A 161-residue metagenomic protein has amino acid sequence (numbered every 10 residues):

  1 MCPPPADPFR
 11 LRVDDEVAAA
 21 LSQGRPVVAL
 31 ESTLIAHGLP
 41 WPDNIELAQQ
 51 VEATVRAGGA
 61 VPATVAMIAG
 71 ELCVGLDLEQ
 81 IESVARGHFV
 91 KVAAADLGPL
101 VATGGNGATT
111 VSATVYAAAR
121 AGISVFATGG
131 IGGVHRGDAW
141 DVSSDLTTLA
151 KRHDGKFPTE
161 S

Functional and structural regions predicted by a protein language model:
M1-A6, T33, A93-G104, H153-E160: Short, basic, glycine/proline-bearing loop/turn elements
M1-G24: N- or domain-start disorder-to-order transition segments that initiate the globular core
R10-D14, P40-A48, G104-V111: Generic structural signal for well-ordered, non-membrane alpha-helical segments in soluble metabolic enzymes
A20, G24, V51-V61, A121 (+1 more regions): Change "in soluble alpha/beta enzymes" to "in soluble alpha/beta proteins
V28-L30, P62-M67, G107-T110, V125-G130 (+2 more regions): General beta-strand structural signal in soluble alpha/beta enzymes
S32, H37-L39, I45-L100: Glycine-rich nucleotide/cofactor/substrate-binding loop typically near the N-terminus or early in the first domain
D77-I131: A generic, well-ordered mixed alpha/beta core segment in the N-terminal half of proteins
V115, A121-S161: Phosphate/pyrophosphate-binding betaalpha-module
